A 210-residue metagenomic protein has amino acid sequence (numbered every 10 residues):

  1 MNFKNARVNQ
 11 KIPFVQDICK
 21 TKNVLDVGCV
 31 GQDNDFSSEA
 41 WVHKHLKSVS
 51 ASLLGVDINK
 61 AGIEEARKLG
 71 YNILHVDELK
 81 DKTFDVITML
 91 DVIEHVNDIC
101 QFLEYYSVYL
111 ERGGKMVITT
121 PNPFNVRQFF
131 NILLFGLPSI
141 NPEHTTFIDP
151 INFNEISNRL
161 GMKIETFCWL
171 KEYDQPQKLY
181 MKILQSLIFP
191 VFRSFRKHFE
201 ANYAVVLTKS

Functional and structural regions predicted by a protein language model:
M1-N9, N97-S210: S-adenosyl-L-methionine-dependent methyltransferase catalytic module, highlighting the catalytic core
I12: Aromatic-lined ligand-binding clefts that engage carbohydrates, nucleic acids, or primary amines
V15-I18, R159: Compositionally biased, intrinsically disordered low-complexity segments
D17-F130, I148-N154, A201-K209: Conserved SAM-binding loop
